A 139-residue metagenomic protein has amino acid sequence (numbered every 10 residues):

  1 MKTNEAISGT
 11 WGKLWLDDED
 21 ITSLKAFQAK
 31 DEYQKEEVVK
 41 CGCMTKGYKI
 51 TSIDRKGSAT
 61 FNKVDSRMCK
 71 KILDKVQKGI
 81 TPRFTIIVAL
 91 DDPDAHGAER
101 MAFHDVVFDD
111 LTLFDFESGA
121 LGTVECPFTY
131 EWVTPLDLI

Functional and structural regions predicted by a protein language model:
M1-K71, R100, H104-V124, P135: Solvent-exposed edge beta-strands and adjacent loop segments that serve as assembly or binding interfaces
A59-F61, V88, F128: Preference for bulky hydrophobic residues occupying beta-strand positions in well-ordered beta-sheet regions
K71-A102: Short, acidic/charged, Gly/Pro-enriched secondary-structure junctions
Q77, C126-F128: A general, composition-driven signal for non-globular sequence regions
T129-P135: Hydrophobic lipid-interacting interfaces of membrane-associated proteins
L138-I139: A short secondary-structure junction signal
